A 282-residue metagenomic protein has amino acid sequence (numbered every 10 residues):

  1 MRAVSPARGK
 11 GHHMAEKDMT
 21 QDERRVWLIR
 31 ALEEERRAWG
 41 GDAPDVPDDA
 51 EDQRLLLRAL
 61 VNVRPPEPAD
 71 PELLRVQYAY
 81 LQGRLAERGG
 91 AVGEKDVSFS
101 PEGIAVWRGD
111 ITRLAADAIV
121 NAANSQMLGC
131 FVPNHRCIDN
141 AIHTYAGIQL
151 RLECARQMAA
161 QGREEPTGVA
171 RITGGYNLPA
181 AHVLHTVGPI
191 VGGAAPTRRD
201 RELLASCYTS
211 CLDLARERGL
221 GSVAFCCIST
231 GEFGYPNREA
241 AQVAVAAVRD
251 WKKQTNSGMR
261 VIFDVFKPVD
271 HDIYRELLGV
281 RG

Functional and structural regions predicted by a protein language model:
R2-G282: Macrodomain-like recognition of ADP-ribose-binding/processing modules
